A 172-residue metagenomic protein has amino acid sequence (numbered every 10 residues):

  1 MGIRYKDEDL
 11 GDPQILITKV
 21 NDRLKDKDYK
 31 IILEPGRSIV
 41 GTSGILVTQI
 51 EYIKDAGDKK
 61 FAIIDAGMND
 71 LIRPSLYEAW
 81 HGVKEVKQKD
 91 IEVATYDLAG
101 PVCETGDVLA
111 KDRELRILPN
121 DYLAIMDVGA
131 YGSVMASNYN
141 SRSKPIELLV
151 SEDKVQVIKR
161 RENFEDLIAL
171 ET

Functional and structural regions predicted by a protein language model:
M1-D12, I39: Active-site-proximal beta-alpha loop/turn segments in soluble metabolic enzymes
D12-Q14, E51: A diffuse structural propensity rather than consistent per-protein peaks
I15-D22: Alpha-helical scaffolding segments of alpha/beta enzyme cores, especially the outer helices of TIM-barrel or partial
K19, D28-T172: Charged (often Lys/Glu-rich) extended helix/loop segments that serve as interaction or gating elements
K25: Auxiliary alpha/beta "docking" domains used to position bulky ligands
